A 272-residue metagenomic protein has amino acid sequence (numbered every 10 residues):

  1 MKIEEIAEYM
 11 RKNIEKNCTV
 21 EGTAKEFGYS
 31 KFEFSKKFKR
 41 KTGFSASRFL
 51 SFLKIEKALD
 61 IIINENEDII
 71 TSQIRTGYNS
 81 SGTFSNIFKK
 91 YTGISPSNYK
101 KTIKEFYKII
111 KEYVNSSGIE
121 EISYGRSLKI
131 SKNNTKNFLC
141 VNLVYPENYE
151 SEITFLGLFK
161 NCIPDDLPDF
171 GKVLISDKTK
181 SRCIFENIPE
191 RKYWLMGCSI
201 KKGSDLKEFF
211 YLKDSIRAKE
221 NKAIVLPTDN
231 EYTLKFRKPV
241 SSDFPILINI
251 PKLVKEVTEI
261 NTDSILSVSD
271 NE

Functional and structural regions predicted by a protein language model:
E5-K12, N17, K41-R75, F106-E120: Terminal helix-turn-helix DNA-binding modules in bacterial transcription factors
N137-Y145, L156, L234: A short, amphipathic beta-strand motif
E147-P164: Short, ordered, surface-exposed loop/turn motifs in non-cytosolic proteins
K180-N187: Short, surface-exposed beta-strand/beta-hairpin micro-motifs centered on an aromatic residue
E190-K201: A short, solvent-exposed beta-strand micro-motif common in secreted/extracellular proteins
K201-S241: Structured interaction patches on ligand/partner-binding surfaces of diverse proteins
L226-E272: Compositionally biased low-complexity segments at domain edges in trafficked proteins and select soluble regulators
